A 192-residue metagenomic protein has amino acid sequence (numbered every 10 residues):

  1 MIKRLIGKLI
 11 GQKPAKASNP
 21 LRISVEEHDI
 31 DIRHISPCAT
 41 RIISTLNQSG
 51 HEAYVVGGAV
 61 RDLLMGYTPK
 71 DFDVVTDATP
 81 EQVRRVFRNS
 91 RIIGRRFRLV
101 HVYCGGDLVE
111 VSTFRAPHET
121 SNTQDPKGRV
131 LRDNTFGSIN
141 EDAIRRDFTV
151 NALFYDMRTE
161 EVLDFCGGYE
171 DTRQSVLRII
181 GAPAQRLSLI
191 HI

Functional and structural regions predicted by a protein language model:
M1-L189: Catalytic cores of the polymerase beta-like nucleotidyltransferase superfamily and closely associated nucleotide
